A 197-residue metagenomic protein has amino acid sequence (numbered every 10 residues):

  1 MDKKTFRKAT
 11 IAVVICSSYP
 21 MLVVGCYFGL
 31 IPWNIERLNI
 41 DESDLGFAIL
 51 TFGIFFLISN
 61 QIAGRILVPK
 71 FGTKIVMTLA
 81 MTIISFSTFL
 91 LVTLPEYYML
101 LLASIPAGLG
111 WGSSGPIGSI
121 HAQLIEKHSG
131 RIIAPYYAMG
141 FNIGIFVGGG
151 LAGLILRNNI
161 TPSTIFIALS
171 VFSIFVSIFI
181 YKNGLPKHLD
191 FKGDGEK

Functional and structural regions predicted by a protein language model:
T5-P32, I105-P106, K197: Pair of pore-lining "gating" transmembrane helices in MFS-fold secondary transporters
N39, F71-G72, T93-Y98: Helix-breaking motifs and short loop linkers at transmembrane-helix boundaries and internal kinks in secondary membrane
F47-R65: Central cavity-lining transmembrane alpha-helices of secondary-active solute carriers, predominantly the Major
S59-G72, L156: Helix-to-loop junctions at the C-terminal end of transmembrane segments in multipass secondary transporters
I75-F89: Structural signature of the two symmetry-related core transmembrane helices
S87, Y98-A107: Paired small-residue
S113-K127: Intracellular juxtamembrane helix-capping segments at the cytosolic ends of symmetry-related transmembrane helices
S163-K182: Symmetry-related core transmembrane helices of the 12-TM Major Facilitator Superfamily/SLC fold
